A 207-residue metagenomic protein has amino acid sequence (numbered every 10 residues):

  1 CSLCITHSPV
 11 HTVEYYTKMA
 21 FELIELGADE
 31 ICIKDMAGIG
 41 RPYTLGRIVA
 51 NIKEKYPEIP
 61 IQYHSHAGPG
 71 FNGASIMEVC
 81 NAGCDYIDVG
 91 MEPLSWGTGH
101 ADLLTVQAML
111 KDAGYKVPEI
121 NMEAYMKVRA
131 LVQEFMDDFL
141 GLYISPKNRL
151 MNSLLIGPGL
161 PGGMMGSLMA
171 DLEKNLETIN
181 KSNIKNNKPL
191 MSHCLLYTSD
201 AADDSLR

Functional and structural regions predicted by a protein language model:
C1-L3, I31-I33, I61-S65, I87-V89: Hydrophobic faces of well-ordered beta-strands that scaffold small-molecule active sites in alpha/beta enzyme cores
L3-Y15, H64-G70: Active-site mouth loops of central-metabolism enzymes
S8-Y56, A82: Alpha/beta enzyme core
G70-A82: Catalytic cores of alpha/beta
C84-G99: Glycine-rich phosphate-binding active-site loops on the catalytic face of alpha/beta enzymes
T98-K116: C-terminal helical cap(s) of enzyme catalytic domains, especially alpha/beta-barrels
G141-E177: Charged, amphipathic alpha-helical linkers/stalks
Y197-D204: Conserved small/polar residues in nucleotide/adenosyl-binding loops
